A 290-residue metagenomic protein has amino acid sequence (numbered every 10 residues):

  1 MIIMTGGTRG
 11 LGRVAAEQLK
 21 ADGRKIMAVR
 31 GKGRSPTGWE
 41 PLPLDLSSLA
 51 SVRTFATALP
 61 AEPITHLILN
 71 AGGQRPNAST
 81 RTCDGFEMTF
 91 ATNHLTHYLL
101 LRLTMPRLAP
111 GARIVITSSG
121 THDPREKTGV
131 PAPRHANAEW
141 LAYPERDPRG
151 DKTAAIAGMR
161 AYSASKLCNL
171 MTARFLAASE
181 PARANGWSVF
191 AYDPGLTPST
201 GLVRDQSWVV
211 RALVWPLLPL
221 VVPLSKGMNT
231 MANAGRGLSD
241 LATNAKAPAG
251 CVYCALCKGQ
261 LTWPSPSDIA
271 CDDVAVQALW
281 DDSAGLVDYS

Functional and structural regions predicted by a protein language model:
M1-G201, Y289: Rossmann-fold NAD(P)H-dependent dehydrogenase/reductase core
V130-R134, D205-V214, L256-K258: Short, flexible, mixed-charge acidic loops at enzyme active sites
G150-M159, L196-N233: Alpha-helical membrane-targeting segments
C168, T172, A234-G237, L279 (+1 more regions): Alpha-helical packing segments of well-folded alpha/beta enzyme cores
A182-N185, L202-Q206, N244-A249: Glycine/proline-rich active-site loop of Rossmann-fold NAD(P)-dependent oxidoreductases
L218-P264, V274: C-terminal helical subdomain
S267-S290: C-terminal amphipathic/interface module of NAD(P)-dependent oxidoreductases and related NAD-binding regulators
